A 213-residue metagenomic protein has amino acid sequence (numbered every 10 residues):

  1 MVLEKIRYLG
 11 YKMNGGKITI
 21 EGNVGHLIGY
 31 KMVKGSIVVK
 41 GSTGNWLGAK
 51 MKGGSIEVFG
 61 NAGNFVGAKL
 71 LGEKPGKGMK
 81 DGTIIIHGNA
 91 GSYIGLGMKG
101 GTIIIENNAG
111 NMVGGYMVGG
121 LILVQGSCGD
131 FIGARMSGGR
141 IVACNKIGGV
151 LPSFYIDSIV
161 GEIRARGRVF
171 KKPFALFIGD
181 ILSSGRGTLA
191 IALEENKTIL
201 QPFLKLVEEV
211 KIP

Functional and structural regions predicted by a protein language model:
M1-K34, G44-G48, N64-K80, A90 (+1 more regions): Right-handed parallel beta-helix
M1-V2, Y8, S55-F59, G63 (+5 more regions): Intrinsically disordered, low-complexity terminal regions
K34-S42, S55: A generic, well-ordered mixed alpha/beta core segment in the N-terminal half of proteins
